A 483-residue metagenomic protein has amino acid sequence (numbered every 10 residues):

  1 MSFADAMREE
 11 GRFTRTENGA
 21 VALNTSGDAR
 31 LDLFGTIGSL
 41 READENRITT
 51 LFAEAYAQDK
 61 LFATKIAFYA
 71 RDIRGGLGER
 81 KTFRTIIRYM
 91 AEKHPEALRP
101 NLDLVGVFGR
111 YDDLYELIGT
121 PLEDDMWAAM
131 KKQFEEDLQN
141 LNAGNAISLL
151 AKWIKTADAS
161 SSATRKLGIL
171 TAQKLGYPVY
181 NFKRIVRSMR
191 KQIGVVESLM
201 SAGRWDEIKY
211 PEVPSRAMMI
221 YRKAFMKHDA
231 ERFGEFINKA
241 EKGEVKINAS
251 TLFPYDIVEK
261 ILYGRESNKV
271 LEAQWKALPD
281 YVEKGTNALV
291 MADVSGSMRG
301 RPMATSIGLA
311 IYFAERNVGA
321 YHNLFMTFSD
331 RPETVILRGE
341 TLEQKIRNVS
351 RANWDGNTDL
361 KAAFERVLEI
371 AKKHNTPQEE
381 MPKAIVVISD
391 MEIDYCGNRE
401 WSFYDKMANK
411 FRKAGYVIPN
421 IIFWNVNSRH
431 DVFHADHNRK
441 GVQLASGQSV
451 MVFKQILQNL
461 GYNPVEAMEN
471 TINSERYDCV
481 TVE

Functional and structural regions predicted by a protein language model:
M1-T305, E315-E483: Long lumenal/extracellular ectodomains of secretory and single-pass membrane proteins
